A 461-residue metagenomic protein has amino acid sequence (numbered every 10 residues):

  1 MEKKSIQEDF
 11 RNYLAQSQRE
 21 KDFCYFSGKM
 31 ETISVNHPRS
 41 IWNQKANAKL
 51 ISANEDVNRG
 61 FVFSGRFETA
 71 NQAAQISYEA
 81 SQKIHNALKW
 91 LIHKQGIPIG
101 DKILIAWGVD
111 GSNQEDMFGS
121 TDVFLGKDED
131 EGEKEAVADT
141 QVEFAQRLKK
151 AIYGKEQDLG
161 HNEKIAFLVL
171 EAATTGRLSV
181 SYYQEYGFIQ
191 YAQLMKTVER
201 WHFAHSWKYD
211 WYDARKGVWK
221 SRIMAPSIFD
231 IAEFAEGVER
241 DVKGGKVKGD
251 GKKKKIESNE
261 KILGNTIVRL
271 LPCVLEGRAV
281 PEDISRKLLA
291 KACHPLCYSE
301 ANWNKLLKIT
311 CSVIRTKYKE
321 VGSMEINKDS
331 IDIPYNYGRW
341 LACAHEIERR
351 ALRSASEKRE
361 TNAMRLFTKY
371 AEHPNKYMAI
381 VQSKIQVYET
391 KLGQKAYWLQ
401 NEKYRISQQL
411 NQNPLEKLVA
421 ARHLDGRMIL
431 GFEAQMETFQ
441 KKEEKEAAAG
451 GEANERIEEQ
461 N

Functional and structural regions predicted by a protein language model:
M1-E8, E31-N461: Extended alpha-helical scaffolding segments
R11-A15: Short amphipathic alpha-helical segments and helix-helix/interface helices
Q16-D22: Short metal-coordination and nucleic-acid-contact micro-motifs, chiefly zinc-binding Cys/His arrays
S27-K29: Short Cys/His-rich metal-coordination motifs, predominantly Zn2+-binding knuckles/fingers
